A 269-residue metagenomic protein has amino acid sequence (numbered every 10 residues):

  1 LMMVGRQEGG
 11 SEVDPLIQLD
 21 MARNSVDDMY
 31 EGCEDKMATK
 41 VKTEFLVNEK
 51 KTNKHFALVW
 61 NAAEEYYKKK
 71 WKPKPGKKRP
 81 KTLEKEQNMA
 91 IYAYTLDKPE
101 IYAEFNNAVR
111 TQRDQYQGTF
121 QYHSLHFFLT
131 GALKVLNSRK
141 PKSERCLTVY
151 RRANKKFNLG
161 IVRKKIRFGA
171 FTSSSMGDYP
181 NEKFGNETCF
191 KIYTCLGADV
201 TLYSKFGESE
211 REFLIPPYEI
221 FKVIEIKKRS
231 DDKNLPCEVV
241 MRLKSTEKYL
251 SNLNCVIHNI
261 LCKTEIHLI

Functional and structural regions predicted by a protein language model:
L1-G32, I269: N-terminal signal peptide
L1-M2, S11, R145-L147, F213: Residue-level marker of intrinsically disordered, low-complexity segments enriched for small/polar residues
L1-V4, G177, I226-K227: Short intrinsically disordered, low-complexity coil segments enriched in acidic
G10-S11, D28-E44, N48, T52-N53 (+7 more regions): Functionally engaged cysteine thiol sites
D35, K42-A198: Internal glycine-rich, Lys/Arg-flanked active-site/core loops of soluble domains
K205-L268: Compact beta-sheet-dominated globular domain cores
